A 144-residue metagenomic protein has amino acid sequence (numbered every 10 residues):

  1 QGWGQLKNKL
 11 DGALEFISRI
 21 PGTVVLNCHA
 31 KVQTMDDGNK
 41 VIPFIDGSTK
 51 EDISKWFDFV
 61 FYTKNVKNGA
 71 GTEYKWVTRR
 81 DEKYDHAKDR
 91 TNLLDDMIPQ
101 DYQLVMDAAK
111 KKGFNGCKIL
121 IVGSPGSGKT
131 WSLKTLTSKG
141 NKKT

Functional and structural regions predicted by a protein language model:
Q1-G12, N39-G47: Substrate-gripping "pore-loop 1 plus following alpha2 helix"
F16-R19, V32-F114: Conserved GTP-binding G-domain of TRAFAC-class P-loop NTPases and closely related GTPase folds
I20-L26: Loop/turn-to-beta-strand initiation segments
I121: Hydrophobic anchor at the beta1->P-loop junction of P-loop NTPases
P125: The conserved Walker
G128: Conserved glycine(s) of the Walker
S132: Hydrophobic positions on the alpha1 helix immediately C-terminal to the Walker A/P-loop
S138-K143: Post-Walker A helix-loop "phosphate-sensing" segment adjacent to the P-loop in P-loop NTPases
